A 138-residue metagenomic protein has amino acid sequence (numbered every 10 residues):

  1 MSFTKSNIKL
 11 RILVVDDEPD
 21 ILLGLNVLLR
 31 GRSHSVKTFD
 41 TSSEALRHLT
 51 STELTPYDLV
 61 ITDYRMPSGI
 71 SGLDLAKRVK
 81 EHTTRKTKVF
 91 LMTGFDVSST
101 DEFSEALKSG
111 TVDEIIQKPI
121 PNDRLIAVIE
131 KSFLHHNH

Functional and structural regions predicted by a protein language model:
M1-L13, P19, R85, P121-H138: Non-catalytic signal-transmission and effector/linker regions of two-component phosphorelay proteins
D16, D63-Y64: Active-site residues of response regulator receiver
P19-K37: Two-component/phosphorelay signaling modules centered on CheY-like receiver
T38-L59: Acidic, metal-coordinating helix/loop segments flanking the phosphotransfer/catalytic sites of two-component signaling
D40-E44, I70-L75: Acidic catalytic/metal-coordinating carboxylates
T50-T55, V79-K86, G110: Conserved phosphotransfer cores of two-component systems
I70, D74, R85, F95-E114 (+2 more regions): Alpha4 helix (beta4-alpha4-beta5 surface) of REC/receiver domains from two-component response regulators
K118: A Lys-centered signature of the CheY-like receiver
